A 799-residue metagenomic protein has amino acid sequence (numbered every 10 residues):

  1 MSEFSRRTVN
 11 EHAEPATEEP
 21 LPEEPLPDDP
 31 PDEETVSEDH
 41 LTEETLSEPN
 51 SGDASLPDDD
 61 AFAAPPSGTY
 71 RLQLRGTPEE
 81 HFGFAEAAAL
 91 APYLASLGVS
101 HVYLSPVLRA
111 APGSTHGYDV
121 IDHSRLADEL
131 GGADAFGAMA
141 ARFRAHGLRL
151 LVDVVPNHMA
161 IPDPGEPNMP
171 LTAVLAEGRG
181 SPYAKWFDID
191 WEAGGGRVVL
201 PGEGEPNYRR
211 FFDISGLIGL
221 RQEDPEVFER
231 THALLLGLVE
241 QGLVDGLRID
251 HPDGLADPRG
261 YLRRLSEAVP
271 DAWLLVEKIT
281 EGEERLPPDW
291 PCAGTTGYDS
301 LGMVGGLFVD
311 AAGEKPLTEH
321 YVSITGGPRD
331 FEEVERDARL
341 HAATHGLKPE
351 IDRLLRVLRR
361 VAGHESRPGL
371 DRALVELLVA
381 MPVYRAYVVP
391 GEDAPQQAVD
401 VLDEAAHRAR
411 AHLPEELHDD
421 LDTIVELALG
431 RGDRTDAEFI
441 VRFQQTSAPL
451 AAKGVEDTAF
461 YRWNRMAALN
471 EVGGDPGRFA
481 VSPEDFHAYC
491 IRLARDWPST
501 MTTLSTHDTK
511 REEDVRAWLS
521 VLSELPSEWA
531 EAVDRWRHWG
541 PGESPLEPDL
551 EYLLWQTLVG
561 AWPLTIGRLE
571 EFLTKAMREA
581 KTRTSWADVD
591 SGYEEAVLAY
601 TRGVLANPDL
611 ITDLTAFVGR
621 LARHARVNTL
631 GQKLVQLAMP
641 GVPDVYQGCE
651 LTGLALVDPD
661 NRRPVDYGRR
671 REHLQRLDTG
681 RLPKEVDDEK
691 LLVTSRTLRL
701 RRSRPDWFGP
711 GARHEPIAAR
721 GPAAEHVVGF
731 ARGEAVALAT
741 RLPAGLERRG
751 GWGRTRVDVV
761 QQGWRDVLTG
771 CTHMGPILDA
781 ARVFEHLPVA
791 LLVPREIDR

Functional and structural regions predicted by a protein language model:
M1-E11, S47, G52-P112, V120 (+11 more regions): Carbohydrate-interacting/catalytic domains
E3-R7, E11-E14, E18-E19, E23-E24 (+6 more regions): Intrinsically disordered, low-complexity segments used as extracellular stalks/linkers and nuclear/regulatory IDRs
L94-A95, A135-H158, I249: Substrate-binding cleft of carbohydrate-active enzyme catalytic domains
G113-S124, H158-E192, P287-Y298, R662: Aromatic- and acidic-residue-enriched segments that line the glycan-binding/catalytic groove of carbohydrate-active
H158, L255-A256: Catalytic P-loop NTPase motifs of RecA-like helicase/translocase cores
E166-V227: Glycan-binding loop/region signatures in secreted carbohydrate-active enzymes
L243-P252: Active-site groove signature of glycoside hydrolases
P382: Active-site microenvironment for binding and transforming phosphate-containing groups
